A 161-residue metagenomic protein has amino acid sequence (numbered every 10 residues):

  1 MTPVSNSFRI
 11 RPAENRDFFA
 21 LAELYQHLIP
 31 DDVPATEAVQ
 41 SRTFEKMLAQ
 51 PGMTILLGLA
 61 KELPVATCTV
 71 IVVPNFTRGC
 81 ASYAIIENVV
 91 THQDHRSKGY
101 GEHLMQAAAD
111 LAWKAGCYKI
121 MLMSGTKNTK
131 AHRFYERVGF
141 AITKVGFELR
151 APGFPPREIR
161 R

Functional and structural regions predicted by a protein language model:
R9-L21, P34: A short beta-loop-alpha structural element at the N-terminal edge of CoA-dependent acyl/N-acetyltransferase catalytic
A22-K46: Conserved GNAT-fold acetyl-CoA-binding loop/helix
E45-L57, I85: A short helix-loop-beta-strand connector motif used in the catalytic cores of GNAT acetyltransferases and, in some
L57, L63-V72, V90: Conserved beta-strand in the GNAT
N75-I86, R96, T143: A conserved beta-turn-beta hairpin within the catalytic core of GNAT-like acetyltransferases that forms part
T91, S97-D110, R137: Conserved acetyl-CoA-binding loop-helix of GNAT-fold acetyltransferases
E102, T126-K144, L149: Conserved active-site alpha-helix within GNAT-family acetyltransferase domains
M105, A112-S124: Conserved GNAT acetyl-CoA-binding A-motif
